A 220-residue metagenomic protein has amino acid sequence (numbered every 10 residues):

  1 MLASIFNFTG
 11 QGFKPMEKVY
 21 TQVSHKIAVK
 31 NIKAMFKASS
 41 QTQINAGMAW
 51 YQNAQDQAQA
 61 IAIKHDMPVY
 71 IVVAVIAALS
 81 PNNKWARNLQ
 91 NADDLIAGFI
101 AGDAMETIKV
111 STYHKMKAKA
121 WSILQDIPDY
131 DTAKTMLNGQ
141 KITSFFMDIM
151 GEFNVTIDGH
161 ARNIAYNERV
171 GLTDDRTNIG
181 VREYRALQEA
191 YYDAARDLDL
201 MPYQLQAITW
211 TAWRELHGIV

Functional and structural regions predicted by a protein language model:
L2-V220: HhH-family (HhH-GPD) DNA N-glycosylase catalytic core used in base-excision repair
